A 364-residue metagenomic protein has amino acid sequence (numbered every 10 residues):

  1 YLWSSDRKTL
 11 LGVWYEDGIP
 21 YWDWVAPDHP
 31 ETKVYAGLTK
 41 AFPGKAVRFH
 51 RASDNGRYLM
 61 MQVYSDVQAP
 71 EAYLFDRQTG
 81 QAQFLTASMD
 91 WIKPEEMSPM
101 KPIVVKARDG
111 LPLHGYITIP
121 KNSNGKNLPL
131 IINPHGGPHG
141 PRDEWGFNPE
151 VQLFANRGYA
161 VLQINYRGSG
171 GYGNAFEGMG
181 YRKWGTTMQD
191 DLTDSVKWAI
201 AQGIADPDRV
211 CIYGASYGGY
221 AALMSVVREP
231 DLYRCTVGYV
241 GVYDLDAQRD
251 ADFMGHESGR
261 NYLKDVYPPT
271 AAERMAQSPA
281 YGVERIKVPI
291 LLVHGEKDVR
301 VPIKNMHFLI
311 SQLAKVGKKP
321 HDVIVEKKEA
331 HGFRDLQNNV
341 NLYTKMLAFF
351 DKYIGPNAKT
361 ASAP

Functional and structural regions predicted by a protein language model:
Y1-H114, I119-N127, G140-R157, K197-A201: Peripheral, non-catalytic segments that deliver or gate enzyme domains
Y64, R77, G136, A215 (+1 more regions): Flexible loop residues that form catalytic and substrate-binding hotspots at small-molecule/glycan-binding clefts
L85, I103-V105, P134, I164 (+1 more regions): Hydrophobic residues at beta-strand termini and immediately following loops that shape nucleotide-binding pockets
V105, L128, Y159, Y233 (+1 more regions): Conserved hydrophobic/aromatic "anchor" residues that stabilize well-ordered secondary structure elements
T118, N133-P134, Y213, V293: Short hydrophobic segments within beta-strands
L128, H135-G140, S216: Active-site glycine-rich loops that stabilize anionic/oxyanionic intermediates across multiple enzyme folds
L130, A155-N165, D322: A fold-wide structural signal in alpha/beta-hydrolase
Q163-P364: Active-site-proximal cap/loop segments of hydrolase catalytic domains
